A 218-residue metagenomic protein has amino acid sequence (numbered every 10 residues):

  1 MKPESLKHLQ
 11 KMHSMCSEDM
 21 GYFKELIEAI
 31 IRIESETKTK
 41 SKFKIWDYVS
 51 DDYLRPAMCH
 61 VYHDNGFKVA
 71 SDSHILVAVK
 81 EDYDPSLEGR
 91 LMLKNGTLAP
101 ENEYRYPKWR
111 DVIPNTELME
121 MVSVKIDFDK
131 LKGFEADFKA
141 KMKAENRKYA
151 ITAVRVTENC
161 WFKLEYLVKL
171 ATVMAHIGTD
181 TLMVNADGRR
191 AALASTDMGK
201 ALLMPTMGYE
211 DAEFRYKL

Functional and structural regions predicted by a protein language model:
K2-L218: DNA polymerase processivity clamps
